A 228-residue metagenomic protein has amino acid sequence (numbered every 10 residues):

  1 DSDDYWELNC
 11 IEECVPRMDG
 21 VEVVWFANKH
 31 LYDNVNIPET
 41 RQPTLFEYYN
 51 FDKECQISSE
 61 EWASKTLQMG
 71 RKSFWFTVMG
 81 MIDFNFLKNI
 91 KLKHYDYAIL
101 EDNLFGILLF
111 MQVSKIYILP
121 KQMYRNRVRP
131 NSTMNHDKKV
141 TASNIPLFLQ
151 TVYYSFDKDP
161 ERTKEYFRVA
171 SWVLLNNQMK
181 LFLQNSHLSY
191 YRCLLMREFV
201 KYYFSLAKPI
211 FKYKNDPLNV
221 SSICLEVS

Functional and structural regions predicted by a protein language model:
D1-T151: Nucleotide-sugar donor-binding/catalytic module of glycosyltransferases that assemble extracellular/cell-envelope
R127-S228: C-terminal subregions of glycosyltransferases and related glycan-biosynthesis enzymes
